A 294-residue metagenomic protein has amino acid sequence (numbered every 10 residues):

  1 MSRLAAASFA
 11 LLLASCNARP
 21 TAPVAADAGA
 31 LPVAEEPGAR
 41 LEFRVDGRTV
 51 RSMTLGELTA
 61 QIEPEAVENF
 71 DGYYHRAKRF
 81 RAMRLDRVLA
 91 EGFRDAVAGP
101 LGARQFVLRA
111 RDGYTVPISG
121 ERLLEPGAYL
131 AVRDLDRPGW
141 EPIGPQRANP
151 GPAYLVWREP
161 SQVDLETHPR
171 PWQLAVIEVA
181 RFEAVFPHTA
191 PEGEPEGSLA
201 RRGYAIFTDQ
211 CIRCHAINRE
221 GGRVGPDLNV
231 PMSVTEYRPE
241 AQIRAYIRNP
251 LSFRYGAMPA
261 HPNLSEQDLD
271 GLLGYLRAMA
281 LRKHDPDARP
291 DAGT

Functional and structural regions predicted by a protein language model:
A6-S15: Bacterial N-terminal signal peptides
N17-R19: Bacterial signal peptide processing site
A28-R181: Structured, non-membrane catalytic/scaffold regions adjacent to prosthetic-group chemistry
E68-R76, E192-G193, V230-S233: Second-shell loop/turn segments in exported
Y74-A82, G99-L101, E196, A200 (+6 more regions): Solvent-exposed, acidic/flexible segments
F182-A205: Electrostatic cytochrome c docking/interface patches
G203-N218, I243, M258, L272-L276: The canonical Cys-X-X-Cys-His
N229-R282: Extracytoplasmic electron-transfer domains, predominantly the class I c-type cytochrome c fold
